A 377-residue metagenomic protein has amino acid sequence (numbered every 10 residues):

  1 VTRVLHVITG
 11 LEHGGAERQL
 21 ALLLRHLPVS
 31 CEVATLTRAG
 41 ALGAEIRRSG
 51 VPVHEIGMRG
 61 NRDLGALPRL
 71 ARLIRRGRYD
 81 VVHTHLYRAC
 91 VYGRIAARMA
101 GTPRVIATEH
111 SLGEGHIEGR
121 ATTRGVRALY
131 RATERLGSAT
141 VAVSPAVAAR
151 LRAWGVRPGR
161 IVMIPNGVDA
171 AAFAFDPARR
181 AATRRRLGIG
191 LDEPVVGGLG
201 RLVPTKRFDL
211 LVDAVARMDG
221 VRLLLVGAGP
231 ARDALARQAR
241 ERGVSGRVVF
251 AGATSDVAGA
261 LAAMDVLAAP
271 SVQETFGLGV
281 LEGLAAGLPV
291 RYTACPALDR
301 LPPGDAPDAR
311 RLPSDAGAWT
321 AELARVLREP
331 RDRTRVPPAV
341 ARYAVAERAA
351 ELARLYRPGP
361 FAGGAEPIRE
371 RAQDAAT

Functional and structural regions predicted by a protein language model:
H6-G65, R150, P230: N-terminal strand-loop element at the rim of the active site of nucleotide-sugar-dependent glycosyltransferases
G14-L22, P194, G198-R217, V221 (+1 more regions): A conserved mid-protein helix/loop that constitutes part of the nucleotide-sugar donor-binding site
T35, P289-T293: Short hydrophobic beta-strand element within catalytic cores of glycosyltransferases and related nucleotide-activated
L64-P68, P103-I106, G113-L136, A149: Nucleotide-sugar donor phosphate/pyrophosphate-binding loop at the beta->alpha transition of glycosyltransferases
A146, G167: Carbohydrate-associated surface elements
A174-I189, R335-V336: A short helix/loop element that forms part of the nucleotide-sugar donor recognition site in Leloir-type
A253, V272: Aromatic "clamp/platform" in nucleotide-sugar-dependent glycosyltransferases that forms part of the donor/acceptor
L301-G317, R325-P330: Conserved acidic donor-binding segment of nucleotide-sugar-dependent glycosyltransferases
